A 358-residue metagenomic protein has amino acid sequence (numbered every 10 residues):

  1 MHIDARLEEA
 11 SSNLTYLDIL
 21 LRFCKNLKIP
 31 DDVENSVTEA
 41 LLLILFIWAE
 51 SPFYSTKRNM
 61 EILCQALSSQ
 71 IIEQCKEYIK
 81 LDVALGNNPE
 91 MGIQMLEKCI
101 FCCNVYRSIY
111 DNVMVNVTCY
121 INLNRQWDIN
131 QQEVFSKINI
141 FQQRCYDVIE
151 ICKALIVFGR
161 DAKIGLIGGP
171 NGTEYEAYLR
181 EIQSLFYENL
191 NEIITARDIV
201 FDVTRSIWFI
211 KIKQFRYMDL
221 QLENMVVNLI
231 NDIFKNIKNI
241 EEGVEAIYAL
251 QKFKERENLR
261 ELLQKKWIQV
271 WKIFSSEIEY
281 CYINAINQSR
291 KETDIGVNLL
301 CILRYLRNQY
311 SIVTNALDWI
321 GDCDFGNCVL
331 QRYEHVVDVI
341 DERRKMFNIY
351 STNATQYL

Functional and structural regions predicted by a protein language model:
M1-L358: Extended, acidic/polar low-complexity N-terminal regions with helical/coil propensity
